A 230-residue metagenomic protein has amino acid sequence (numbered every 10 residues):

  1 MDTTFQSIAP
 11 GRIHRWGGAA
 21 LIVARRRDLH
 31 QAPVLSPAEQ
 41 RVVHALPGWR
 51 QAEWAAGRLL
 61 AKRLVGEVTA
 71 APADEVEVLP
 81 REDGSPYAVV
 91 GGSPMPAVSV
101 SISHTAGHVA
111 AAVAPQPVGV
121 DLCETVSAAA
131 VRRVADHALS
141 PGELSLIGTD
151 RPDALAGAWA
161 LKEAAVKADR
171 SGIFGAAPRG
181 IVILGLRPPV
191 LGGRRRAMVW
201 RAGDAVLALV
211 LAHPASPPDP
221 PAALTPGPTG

Functional and structural regions predicted by a protein language model:
M1-G230: Core catalytic alpha/beta fold that binds nucleotide/phospho-ligands
